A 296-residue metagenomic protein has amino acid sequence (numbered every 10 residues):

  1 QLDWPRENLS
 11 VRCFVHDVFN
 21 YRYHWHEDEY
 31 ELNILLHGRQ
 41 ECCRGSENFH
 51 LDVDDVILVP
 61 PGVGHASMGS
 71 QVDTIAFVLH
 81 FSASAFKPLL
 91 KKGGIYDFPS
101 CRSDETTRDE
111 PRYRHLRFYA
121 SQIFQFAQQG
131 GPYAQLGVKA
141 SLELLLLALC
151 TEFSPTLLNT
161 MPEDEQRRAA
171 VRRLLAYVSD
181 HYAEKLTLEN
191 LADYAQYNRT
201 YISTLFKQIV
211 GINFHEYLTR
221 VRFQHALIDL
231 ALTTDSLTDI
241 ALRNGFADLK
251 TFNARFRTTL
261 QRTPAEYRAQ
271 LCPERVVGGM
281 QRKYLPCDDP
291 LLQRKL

Functional and structural regions predicted by a protein language model:
Q1-D52, Q71, K91, I95-F98 (+2 more regions): Generic protein-terminus/edge-of-domain signal
Q1-R12, P61-Q129, L147-L157: A hydrophobic/aromatic-rich effector-binding and dimerization subdomain of bacterial HTH-type transcriptional regulators
L36, R117-G131, L175, S179-Y182 (+1 more regions): Regular secondary-structure segments
L51-G64: Conserved metal-binding segment of the jelly-roll/cupin
C101-Y113, A127-V138, L146-D180, E184 (+2 more regions): Short, Lys/Arg-enriched, Trp-marked, Pro/Gly-tolerant hinge/linker segments that flank
Y177-S179, K185-F223, D235, A241-Q270: Basic/polar phosphate-binding segments, predominantly the helix-turn-helix DNA-binding elements of transcriptional
L218-I228, E266-L285: Short, basic, alpha-helical segments at the C-terminal edge of helix-turn-helix-like DNA-binding modules
